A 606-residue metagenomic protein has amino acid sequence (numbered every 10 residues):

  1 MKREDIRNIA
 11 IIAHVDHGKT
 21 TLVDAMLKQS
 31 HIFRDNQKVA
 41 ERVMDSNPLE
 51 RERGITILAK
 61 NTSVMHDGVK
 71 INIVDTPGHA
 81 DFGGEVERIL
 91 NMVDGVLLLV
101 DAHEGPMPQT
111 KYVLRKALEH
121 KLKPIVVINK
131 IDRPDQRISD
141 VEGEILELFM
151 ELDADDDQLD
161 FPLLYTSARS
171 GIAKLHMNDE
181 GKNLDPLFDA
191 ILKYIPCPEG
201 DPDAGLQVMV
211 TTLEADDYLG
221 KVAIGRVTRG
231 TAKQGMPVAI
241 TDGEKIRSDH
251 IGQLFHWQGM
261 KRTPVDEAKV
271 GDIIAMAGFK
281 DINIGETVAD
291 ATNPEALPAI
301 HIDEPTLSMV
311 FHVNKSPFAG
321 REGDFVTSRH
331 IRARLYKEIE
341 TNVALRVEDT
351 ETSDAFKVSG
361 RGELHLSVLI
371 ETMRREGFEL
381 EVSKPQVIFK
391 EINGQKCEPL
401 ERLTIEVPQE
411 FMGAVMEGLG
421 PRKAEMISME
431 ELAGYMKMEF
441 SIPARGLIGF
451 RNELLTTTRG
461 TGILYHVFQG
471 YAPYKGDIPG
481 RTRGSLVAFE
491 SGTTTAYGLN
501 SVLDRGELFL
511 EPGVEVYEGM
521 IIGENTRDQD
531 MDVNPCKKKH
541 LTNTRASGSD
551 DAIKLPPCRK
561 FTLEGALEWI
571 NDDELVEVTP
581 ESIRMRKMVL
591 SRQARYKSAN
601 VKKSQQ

Functional and structural regions predicted by a protein language model:
M1-Q606: Structural and coupling elements of P-loop NTPases
